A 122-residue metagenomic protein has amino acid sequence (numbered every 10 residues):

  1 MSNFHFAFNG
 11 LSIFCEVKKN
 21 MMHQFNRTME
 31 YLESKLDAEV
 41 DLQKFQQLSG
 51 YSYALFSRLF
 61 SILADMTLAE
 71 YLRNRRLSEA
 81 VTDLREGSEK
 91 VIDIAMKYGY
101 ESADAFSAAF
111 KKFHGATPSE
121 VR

Functional and structural regions predicted by a protein language model:
M1-H23, E30, T67, L84 (+1 more regions): …primarily DNA-binding HTH/wHTH and HhH modules…
N26-Q43, I62-Y98: Terminal helix-turn-helix DNA-binding modules in bacterial transcription factors
D41-G50, S57: Short secondary-structure junction/hinge motifs that connect adjacent elements
S49, Y98-G99: Core residues of bacterial helix-turn-helix
S52-Y53, E101-S102: Short coil turns linking two alpha-helices in DNA-binding domains
F56, F60, A105-F106, F110: Short hydrophobic/aromatic patch on the recognition helix
